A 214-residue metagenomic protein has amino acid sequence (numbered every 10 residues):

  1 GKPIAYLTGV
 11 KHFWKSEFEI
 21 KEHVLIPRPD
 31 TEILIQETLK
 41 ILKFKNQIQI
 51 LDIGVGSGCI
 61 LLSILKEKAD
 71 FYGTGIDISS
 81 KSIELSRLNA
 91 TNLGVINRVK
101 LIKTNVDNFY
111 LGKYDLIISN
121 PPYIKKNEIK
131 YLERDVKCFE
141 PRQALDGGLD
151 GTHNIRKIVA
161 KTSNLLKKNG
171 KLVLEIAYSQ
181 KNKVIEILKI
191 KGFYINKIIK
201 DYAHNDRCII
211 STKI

Functional and structural regions predicted by a protein language model:
G1, T31, I60, N120 (+4 more regions): Residue-level signal for inorganic ion chemistry
G1-K40: Conserved AdoMet
P27, D52, G75, G147 (+1 more regions): Conserved SAM-binding loop
I33-Y131: Conserved SAM/SAH cofactor-binding pocket of Class I
T38, I64, V136, I158 (+1 more regions): Class I S-adenosylmethionine-dependent transferase superfamily signal
V95, E140, L166-K168: Helix-to-beta-strand junctions that scaffold the AdoMet/dcAdoMet cofactor pocket in Class I SAM-dependent enzymes
Y123-N154: Mobile active-site "lid"/loop adjacent to the S-adenosyl-L-methionine
L149-T212: Conserved Class I SAM-dependent methyltransferase catalytic core
